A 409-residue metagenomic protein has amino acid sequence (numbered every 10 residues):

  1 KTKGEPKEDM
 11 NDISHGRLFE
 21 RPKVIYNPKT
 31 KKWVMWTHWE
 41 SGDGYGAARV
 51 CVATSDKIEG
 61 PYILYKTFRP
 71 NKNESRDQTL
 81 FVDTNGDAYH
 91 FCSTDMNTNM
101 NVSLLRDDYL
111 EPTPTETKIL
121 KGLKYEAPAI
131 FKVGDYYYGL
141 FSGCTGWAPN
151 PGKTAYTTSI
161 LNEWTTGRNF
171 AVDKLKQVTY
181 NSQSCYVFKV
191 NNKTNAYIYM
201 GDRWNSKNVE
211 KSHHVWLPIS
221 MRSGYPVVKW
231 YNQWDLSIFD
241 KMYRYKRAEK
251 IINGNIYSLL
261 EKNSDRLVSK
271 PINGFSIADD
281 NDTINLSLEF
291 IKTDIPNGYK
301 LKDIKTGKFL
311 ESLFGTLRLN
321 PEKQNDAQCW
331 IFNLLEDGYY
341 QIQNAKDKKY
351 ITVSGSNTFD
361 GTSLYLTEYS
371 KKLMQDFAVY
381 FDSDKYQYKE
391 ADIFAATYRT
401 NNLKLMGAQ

Functional and structural regions predicted by a protein language model:
K1-N255, S287-E289, A327-I331, F381-K385 (+1 more regions): Carbohydrate-active catalytic/glycan-binding domains of CAZyme proteins, especially the secreted or lumenal ectodomains
K246-Q409: Lectin-like carbohydrate-binding module/patch detector with strong preference for beta-trefoil
